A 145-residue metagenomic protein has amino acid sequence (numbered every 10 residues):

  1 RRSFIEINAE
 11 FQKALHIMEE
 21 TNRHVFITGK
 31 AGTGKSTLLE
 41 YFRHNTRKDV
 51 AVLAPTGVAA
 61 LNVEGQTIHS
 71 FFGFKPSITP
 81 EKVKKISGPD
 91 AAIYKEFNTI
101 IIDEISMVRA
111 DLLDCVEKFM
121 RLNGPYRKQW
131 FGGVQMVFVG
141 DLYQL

Functional and structural regions predicted by a protein language model:
R1-L145: Conserved ATP-binding/catalytic motifs of P-loop helicase motor domains
